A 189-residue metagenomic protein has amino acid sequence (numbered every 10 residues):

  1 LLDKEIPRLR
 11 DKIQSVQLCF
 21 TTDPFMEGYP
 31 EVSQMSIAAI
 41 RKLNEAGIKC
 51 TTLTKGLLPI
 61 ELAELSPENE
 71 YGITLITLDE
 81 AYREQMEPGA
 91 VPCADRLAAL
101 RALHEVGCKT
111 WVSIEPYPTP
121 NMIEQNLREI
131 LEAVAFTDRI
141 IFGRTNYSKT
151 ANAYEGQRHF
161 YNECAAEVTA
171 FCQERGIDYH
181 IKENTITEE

Functional and structural regions predicted by a protein language model:
L2-E167, F171: Conserved AdoMet/S-adenosylmethionine-binding subsite of the radical SAM
T54-G56, P116, R175-E189: Acidic carboxylate-rich catalytic motifs and surrounding loops in phosphoryl-/glycosyl-chemistry enzymes
